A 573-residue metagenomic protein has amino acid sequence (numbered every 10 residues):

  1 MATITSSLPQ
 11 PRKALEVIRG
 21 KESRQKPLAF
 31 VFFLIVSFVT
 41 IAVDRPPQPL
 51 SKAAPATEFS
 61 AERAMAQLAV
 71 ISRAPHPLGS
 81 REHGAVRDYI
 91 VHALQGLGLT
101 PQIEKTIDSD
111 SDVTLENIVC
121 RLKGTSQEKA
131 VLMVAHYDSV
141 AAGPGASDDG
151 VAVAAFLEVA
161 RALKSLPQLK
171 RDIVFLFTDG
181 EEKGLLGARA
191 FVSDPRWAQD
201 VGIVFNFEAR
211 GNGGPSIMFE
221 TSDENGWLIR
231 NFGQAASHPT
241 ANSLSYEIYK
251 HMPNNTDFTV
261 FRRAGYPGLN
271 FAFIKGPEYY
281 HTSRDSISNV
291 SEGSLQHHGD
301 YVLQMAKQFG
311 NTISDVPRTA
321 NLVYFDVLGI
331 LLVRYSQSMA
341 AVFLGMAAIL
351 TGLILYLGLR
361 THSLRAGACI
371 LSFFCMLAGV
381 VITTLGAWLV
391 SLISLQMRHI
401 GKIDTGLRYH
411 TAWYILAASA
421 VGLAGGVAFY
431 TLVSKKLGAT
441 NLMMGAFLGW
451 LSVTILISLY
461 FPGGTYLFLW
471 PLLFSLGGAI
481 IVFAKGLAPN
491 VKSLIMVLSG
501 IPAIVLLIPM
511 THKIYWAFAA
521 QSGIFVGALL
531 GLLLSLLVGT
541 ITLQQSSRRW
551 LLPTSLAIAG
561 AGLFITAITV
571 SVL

Functional and structural regions predicted by a protein language model:
M1-G20: N-terminal Lys/Arg-rich, disordered targeting/topogenic segments
E16-V31, W550-S555: N-terminal Sec-pathway targeting helices
G20-Q25, D326-M346, L407-Y414, G463-T465: Juxtamembrane/start-of-transmembrane alpha-helix segments at the extracytoplasmic/lumenal side of membrane anchors
K26-I41, L556-A567: Hydrophobic membrane-insertion alpha-helices, especially the h-region of bacterial N-terminal signal peptides
T40-D44, V316-L322, I393-R398: Peri-membrane helix termini and adjoining interfacial loops of integral membrane proteins
P46-Y335: Soluble extramembrane regions of membrane proteins in the secretory/endomembrane system
Q199-M218, A340-S363: C-terminal domain-closing interface element
A347-L573: Alpha-helical transmembrane segments of integral membrane proteins
